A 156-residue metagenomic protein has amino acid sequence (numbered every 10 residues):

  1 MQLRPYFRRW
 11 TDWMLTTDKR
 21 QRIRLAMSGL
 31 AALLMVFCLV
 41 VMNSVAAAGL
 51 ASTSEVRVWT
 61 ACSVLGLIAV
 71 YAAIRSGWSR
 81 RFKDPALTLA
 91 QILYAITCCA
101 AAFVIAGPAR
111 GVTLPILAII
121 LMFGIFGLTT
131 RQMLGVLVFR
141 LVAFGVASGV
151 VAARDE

Functional and structural regions predicted by a protein language model:
M1-K19: Short, Lys/Arg-rich, polar N-terminal cytosolic tail immediately upstream of the first transmembrane signal-anchor
W10, I74, A152-E156: Juxtamembrane or sensor-core-proximal signal-transducing alpha helices that couple sensory domains to cytosolic
M14-R20, A51-T53, D84-P85, T129: Helix N-terminus capping/helix-initiation residues
L15-A31: N-terminal membrane topogenic signal
A26-A109, P115-L121, R140-G145: Hydrophobic transmembrane alpha-helices and their membrane-interface boundaries in multi-pass, membrane-anchored
I105-R110, L128-Q132: Transmembrane helix interruption/hinge and helix-loop junction motifs
V112-T113, G135: Alpha-helix N-cap/helix-start motif
A118-E156: N-terminal membrane insertion elements
